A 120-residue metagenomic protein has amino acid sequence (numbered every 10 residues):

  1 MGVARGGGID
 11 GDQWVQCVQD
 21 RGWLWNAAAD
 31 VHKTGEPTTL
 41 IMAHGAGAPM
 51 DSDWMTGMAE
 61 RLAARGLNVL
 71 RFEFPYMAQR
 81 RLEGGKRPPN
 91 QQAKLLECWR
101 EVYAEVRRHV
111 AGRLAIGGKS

Functional and structural regions predicted by a protein language model:
M1-G2, I41: N-terminal cationic amphipathic segment used for targeting or macromolecule association
G2-W14: Short, hydrophobic/aromatic-rich segments at coil-to-beta transitions
W14-A115: Serine-hydrolase catalytic machinery in alpha/beta-hydrolase-like enzymes
G118-S120: Gly/Ala-rich beta-loop-alpha elbow adjacent to hydrolase catalytic centers
